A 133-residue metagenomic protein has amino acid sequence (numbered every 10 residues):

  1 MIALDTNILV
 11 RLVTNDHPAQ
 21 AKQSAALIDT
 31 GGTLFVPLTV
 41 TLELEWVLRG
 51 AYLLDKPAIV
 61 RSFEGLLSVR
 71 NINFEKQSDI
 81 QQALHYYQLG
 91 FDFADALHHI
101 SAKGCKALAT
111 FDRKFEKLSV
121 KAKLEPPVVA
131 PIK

Functional and structural regions predicted by a protein language model:
M1, V69, K103-K133: Acidic, PIN/NYN-like endoribonuclease modules and their adjacent C-terminal/linker elements
M1-P18: Metal-dependent nucleic-acid phosphoesterase active-site entry motif
A3-L4, Q20-A51, I72-E75: PIN/NYN-family metal-dependent endoribonuclease catalytic core
L9, T41, F115-E116: A generic structural signal for short hydrophobic patches within well-formed alpha-helices
R11-L12, V47, L118: Residues that scaffold the ATP/ADP-binding catalytic core of kinase and kinase-like folds
E45, R49, E64-L67, L84: Amphipathic alpha-helical segments within well-ordered protein domains
L53-E64: Glycine/small-residue-rich phosphate/adenosyl-binding loop
R70-R113: Active-site neighborhoods of divalent-metal-dependent phosphate/nucleic-acid chemistry enzymes
